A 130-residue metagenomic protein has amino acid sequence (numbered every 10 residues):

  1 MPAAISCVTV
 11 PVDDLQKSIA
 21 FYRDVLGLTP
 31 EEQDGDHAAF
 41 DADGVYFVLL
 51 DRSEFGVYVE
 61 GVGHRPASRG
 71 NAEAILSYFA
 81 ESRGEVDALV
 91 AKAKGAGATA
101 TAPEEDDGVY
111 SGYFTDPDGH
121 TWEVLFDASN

Functional and structural regions predicted by a protein language model:
M1-I19, E73-Y78, A128-N130: N-terminal beta-strand motif that seeds the catalytic metal site of vicinal oxygen chelate
S6, D34-D36, G108-Y110: Residue-level marker for the onset of beta-strands and adjacent loop->beta junctions in well-ordered domains
T9-G56: Core segments of cupin and vicinal oxygen chelate
H37, Y46, S77, S111-G112: Short hydrophobic/aromatic beta-strand element in the GNAT-like acyltransferase core that lines or flanks the acyl-donor
A42-G44, R69-E73: Short connector loops at helix/strand junctions that flank enzyme active sites, especially segments positioning acidic
R52-A67: Short, flexible, mixed-charge acidic loops at enzyme active sites
A72-A98: Mid-chain, well-packed structural core segment of small domains
V90-N130: Vicinal oxygen chelate
